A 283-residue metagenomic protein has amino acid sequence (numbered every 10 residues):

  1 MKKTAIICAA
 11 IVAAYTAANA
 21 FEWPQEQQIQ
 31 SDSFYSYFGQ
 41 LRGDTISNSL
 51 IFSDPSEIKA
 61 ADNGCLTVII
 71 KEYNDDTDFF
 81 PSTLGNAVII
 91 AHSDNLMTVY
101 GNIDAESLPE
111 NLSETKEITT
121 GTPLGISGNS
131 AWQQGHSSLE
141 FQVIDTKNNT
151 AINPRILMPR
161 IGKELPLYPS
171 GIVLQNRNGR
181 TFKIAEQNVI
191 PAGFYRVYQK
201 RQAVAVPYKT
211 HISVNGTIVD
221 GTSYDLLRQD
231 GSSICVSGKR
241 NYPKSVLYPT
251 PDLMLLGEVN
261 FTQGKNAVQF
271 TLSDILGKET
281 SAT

Functional and structural regions predicted by a protein language model:
T4-A13: Sec-dependent N-terminal signal peptides
A17-N86, T119-T120, N129-L139, T150-G216 (+3 more regions): Surface-exposed, glycine-biased beta-strand/turn segments
Y37, A91-S93, G101-A105, S127-G128 (+1 more regions): Active-site-proximal beta-strand/loop segments in catalytic clefts of secreted hydrolases
S53-P55, K59-A60, H92-G121: Short histidine-centered loop motifs in beta-beta connectors
P81, V99, A105-L108, P207-F261: Exoplasmic/lumenal beta-rich domain surfaces
G193, G257, T262-K265, Q269: A glycine-anchored, Pro-Gly-centered beta-turn/N-cap motif
E279-T283: Edge beta-strands of extracellular beta-sandwich domains
